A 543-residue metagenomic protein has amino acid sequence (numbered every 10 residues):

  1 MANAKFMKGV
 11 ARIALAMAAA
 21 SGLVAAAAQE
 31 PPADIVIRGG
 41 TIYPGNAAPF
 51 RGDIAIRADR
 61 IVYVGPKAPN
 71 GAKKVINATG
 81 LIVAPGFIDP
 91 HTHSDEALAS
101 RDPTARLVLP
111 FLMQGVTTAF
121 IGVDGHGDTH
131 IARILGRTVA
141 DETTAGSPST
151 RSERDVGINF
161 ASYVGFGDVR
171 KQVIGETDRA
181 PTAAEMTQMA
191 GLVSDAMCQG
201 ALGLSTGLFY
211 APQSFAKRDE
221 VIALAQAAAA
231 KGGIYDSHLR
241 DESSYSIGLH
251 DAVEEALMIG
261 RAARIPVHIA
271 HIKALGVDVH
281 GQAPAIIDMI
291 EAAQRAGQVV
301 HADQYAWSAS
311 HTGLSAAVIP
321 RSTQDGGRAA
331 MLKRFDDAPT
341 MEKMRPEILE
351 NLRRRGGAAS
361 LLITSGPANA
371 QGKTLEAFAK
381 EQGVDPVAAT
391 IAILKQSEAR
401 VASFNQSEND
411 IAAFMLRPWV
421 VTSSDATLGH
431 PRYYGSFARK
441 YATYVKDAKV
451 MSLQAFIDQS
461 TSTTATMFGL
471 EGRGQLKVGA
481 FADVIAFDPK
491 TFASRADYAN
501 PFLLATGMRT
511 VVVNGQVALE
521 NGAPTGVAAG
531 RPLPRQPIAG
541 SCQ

Functional and structural regions predicted by a protein language model:
M1-G9: N-terminal secretory signal peptides that target proteins for export/translocation
V10-G22: Bacterial N-terminal signal peptides
E30-I35, I42-G86: Histidine-rich, glycine-flanked metal-binding segment
I42-D53, V401-I411, S452-I457, A465-F502: Acidic, glycine-enriched loop/beta-strand segments at the rims of small-molecule binding/catalytic pockets
A78-V83, F87-T92, S100-S205, Q298-V300 (+2 more regions): Divalent-metal coordination cores built from histidine and acidic residues
F87-A97, Y235-D241: Histidine-centered catalytic micro-motifs
G157, Y163-V164, D168, Q172-A183 (+4 more regions): Active-site neighborhoods of metal-dependent hydrolases
G326, D337, A413-W419, D425 (+2 more regions): C-terminal cap of metal-dependent C-N hydrolases
